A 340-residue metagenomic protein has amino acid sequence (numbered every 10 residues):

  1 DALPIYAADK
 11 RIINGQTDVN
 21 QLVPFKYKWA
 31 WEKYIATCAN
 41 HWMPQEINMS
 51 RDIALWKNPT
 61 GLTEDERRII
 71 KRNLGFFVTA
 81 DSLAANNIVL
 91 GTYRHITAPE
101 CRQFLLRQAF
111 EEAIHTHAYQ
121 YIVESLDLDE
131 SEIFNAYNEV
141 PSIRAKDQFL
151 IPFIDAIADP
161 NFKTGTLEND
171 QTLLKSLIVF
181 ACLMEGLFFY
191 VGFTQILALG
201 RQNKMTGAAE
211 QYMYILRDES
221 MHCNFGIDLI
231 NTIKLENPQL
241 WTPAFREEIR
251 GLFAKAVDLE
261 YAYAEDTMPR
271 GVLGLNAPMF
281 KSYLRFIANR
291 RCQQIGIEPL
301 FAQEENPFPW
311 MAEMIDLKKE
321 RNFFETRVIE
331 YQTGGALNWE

Functional and structural regions predicted by a protein language model:
D1-L3: Short, small-residue-biased leader/transition segments that mark boundaries at the very start of proteins
I5-R11, L22-V23, A80: Helix-boundary capping/turn motifs
I13, Q21, F25-T63: Flexible, glycine-rich loop/tail regions that form catalytic "lids" or insertion modules at the edges of active sites
E64-E340: Non-heme di-metal
